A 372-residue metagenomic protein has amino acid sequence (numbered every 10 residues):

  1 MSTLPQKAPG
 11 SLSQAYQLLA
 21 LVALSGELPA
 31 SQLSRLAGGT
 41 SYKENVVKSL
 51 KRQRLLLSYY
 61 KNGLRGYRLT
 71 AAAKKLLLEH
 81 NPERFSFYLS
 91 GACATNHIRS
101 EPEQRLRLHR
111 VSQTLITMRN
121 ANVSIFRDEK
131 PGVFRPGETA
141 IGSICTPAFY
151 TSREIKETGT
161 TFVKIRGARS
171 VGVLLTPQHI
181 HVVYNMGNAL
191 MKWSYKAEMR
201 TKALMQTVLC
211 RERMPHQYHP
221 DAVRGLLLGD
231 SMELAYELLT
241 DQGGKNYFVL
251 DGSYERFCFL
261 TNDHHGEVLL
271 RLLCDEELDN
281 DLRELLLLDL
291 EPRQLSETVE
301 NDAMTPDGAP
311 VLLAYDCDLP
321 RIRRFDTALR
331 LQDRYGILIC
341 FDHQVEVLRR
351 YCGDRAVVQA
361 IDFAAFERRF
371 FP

Functional and structural regions predicted by a protein language model:
M1-S90: Basic, Lys/Arg-rich alpha-helical nucleic-acid-recognition elements, primarily the DNA-binding modules of transcription
K48, V173, M214-Y218: A general structural signal for short secondary-structure junctions and capping/turn motifs
K51-L55, I165-V171, L295-E300: Short small/polar-residue motifs
R54-S58, V123-D128, E284-L285, P292: Short secondary-structure junctions
S58-G63, L175-P177, M304-P306: Short, ordered beta-strand-loop transition motifs
A72-P82, Y88-G91, E101-R119, V171-V173 (+7 more regions): General detector of folded, globular domains
T95-Y195: Exposed, interaction-prone assembly regions rather than primary DNA-binding/catalytic cores
V183-K192, A197-P372: Long, compositionally biased intrinsically disordered regions
